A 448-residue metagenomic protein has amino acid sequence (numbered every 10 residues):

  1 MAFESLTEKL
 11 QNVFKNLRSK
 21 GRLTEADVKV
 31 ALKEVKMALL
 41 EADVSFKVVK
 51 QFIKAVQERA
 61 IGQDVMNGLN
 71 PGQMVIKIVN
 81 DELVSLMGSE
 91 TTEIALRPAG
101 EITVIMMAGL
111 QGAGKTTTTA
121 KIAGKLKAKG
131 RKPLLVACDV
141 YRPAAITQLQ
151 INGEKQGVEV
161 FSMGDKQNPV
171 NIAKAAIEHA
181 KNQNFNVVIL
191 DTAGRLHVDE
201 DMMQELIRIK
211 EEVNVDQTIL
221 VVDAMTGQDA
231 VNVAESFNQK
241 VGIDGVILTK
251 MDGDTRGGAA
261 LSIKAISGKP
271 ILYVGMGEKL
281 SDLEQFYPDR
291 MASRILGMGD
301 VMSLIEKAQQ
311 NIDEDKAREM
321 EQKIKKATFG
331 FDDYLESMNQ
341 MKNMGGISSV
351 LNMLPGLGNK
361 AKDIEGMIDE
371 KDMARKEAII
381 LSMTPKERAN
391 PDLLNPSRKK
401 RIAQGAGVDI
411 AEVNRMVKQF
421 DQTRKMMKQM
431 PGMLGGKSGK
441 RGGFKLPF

Functional and structural regions predicted by a protein language model:
F3-K20, R290-F448: Long amphipathic alpha-helical segments used for membrane anchoring, targeting, substrate engagement, or oligomerization
S5, K20, D27, I94-A99 (+15 more regions): Replace "in large, NTP-powered and nucleic-acid-processing enzymes" with "in large, NTP-powered factors and other
L6, L10-C138, A145-D165, A173-T192: Primarily NTPase-proximal linker/entry elements flanking Walker-type ATP/GTP-binding cores
L17, D43-S45, V79, L110 (+9 more regions): Residue-level signature of catalytic and energy-coupling elements of molecular machines, predominantly ATP/GTP-dependent
V30, E34, Q51, A55 (+8 more regions): Amphipathic alpha-helical interaction segments
S45, Q111, V136-Y141, M163-D165 (+5 more regions): G-domain G4 guanine-recognition motif of GTPases
K129-L134, Q156-V160, V188, V213-T218 (+2 more regions): Short, surface-exposed connector motifs at secondary-structure boundaries
A173-I177, K181, F185, H197 (+2 more regions): Conserved phosphate-handling catalytic cores of large alpha/beta enzymes
